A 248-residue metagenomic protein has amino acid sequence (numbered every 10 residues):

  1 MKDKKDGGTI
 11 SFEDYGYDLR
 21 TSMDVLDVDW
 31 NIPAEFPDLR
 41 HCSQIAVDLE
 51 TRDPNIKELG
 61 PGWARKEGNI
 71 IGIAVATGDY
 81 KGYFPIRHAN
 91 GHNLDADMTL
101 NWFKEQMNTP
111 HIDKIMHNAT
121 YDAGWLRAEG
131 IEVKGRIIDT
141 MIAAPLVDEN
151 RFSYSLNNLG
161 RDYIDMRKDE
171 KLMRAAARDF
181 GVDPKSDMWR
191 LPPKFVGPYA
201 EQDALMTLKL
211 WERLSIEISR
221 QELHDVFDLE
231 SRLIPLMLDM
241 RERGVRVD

Functional and structural regions predicted by a protein language model:
M1-K57, K66, T99: N-terminal accessory regions of nucleic-acid-interacting proteins
K4-D24, G68-I71, V75-I218, L229 (+2 more regions): Active-site-proximal helix-loop-helix substrate-binding element of RNase H-like nuclease domains
R65, V226-F227: Short glycine/proline-enriched loop/turn "hinge" motifs that connect secondary-structure elements and lie
I234: Conserved, charged catalytic cores of large soluble enzymes
V245: A detector of single, family-specific signature residues that are central to catalytic or substrate-handling motifs
D248: Structured binding elements
